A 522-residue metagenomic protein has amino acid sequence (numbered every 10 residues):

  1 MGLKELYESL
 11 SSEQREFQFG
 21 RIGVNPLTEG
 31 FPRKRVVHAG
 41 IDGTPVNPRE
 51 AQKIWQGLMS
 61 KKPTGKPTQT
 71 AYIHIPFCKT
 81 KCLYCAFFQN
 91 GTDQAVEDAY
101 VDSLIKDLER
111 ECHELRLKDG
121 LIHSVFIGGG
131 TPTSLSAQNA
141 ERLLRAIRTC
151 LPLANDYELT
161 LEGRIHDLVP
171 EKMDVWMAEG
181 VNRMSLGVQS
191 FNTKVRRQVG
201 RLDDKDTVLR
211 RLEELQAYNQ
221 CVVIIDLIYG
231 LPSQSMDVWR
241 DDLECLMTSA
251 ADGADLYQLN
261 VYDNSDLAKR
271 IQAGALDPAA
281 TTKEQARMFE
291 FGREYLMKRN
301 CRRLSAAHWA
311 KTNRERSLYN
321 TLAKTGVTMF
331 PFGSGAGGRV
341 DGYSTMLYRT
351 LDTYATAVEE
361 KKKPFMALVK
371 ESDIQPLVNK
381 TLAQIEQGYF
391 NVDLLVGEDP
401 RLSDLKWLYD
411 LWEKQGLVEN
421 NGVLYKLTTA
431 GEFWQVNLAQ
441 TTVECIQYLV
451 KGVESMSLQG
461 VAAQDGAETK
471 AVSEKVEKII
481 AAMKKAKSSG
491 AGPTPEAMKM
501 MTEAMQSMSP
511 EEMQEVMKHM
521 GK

Functional and structural regions predicted by a protein language model:
M1-Q69: Flexible, acidic/Gly-rich N-terminal and inter-domain linker regions that tether and position cofactor-handling modules
G65-D102, T193: Canonical Radical SAM [4Fe-4S] cluster-binding loop centered on the CxxxCxxC motif and its immediate flanking residues
A71-I73, L186, L427: Short beta-strand motif preference
C78, D252, N421-V423: Beta-strand-connecting loop/turn residues
T92-E114, G120-E398: C-terminal scaffold of the Radical SAM
S334-E468: Charged, E/D/K/R/S-rich low-complexity terminal regions of large eukaryotic assembly subunits
A463-K522: Extended, compositionally biased non-globular segments
